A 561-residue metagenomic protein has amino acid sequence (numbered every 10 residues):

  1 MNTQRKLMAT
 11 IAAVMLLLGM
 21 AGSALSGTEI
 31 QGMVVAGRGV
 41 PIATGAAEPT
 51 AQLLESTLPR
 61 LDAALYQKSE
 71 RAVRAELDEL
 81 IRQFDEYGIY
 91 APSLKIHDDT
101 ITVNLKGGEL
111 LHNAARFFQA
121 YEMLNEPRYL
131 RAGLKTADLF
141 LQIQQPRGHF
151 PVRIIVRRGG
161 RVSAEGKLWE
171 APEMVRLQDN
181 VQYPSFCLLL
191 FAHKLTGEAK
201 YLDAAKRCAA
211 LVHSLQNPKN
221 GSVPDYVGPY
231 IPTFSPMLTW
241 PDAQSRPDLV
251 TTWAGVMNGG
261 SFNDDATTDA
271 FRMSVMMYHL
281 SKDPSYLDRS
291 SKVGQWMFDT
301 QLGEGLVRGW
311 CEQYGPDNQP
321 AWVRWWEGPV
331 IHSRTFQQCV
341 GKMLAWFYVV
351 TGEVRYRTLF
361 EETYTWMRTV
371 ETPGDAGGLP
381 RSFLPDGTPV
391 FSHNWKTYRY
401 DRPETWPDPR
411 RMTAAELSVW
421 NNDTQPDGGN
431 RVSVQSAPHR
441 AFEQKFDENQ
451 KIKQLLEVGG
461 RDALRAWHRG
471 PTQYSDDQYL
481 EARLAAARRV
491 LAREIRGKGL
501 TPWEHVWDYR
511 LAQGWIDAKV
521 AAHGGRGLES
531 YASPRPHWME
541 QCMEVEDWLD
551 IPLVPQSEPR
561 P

Functional and structural regions predicted by a protein language model:
N2-I11: Bacterial N-terminal signal peptides that target proteins for export
I11-S23: Bacterial N-terminal signal peptides
I30-H112, P127-E165, W169-P172, L215-P247 (+5 more regions): Low-complexity, Ser/Thr/Pro/Gly-enriched N-terminal "stalk/linker" regions
Y66, E70-I81, A114, F118 (+10 more regions): Hydrophobic core segments within long, regular secondary-structure runs in both alpha- and beta-rich folds
T102, G108-M123, K135-T136, P184-F191: Non-membrane alpha-helical segments in proteins
L124, A192-A199, M277-S285, F347-R355: Inter-helical turn/loop segments and adjacent helix faces that build the functional surface of alpha-helical bundle
R161-E173, P241-M257, D317-P329: Acidic/His metal-coordination segments adjacent to aromatic residues that form catalytic metal sites in metalloenzymes
E173, G255-N263, L302, L306 (+2 more regions): Catalytic cores of eukaryotic secretory-pathway lumenal/extracellular enzymes that build and remodel glycoconjugates
